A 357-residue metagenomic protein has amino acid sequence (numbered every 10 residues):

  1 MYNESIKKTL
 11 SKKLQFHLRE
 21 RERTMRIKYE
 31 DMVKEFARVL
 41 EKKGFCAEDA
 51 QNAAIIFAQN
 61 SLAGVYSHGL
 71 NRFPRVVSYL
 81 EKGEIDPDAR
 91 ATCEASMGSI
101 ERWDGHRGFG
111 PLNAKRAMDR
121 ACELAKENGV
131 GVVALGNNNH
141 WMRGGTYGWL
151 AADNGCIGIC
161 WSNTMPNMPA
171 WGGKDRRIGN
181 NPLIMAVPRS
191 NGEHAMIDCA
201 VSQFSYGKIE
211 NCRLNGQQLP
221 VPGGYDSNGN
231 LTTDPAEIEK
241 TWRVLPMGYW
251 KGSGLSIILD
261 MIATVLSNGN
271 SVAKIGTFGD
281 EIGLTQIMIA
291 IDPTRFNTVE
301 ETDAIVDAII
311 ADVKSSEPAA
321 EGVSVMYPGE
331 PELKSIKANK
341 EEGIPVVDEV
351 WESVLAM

Functional and structural regions predicted by a protein language model:
K7-K8, K12-T24: Short, Lys/Arg-enriched N-terminal segments with co-localized hydrophobic residues within the first ~10-30 amino acids
M25-I27, K34-N52, A58, Y66-E84 (+3 more regions): Acidic, glycine/proline-rich low-complexity segments that act as flexible tails and inter-domain linkers
R26-I27, M32, K42, L266 (+1 more regions): Catalytic-core signal marking the mid-to-C-terminal active-site face
G69-C122: Active-site cofactor/substrate anionic-group-binding motifs, chiefly glycine- and Lys/Arg-rich phosphate-binding loops
I100-S190: A generic, well-ordered mixed alpha/beta core segment in the N-terminal half of proteins
M168-A236: Phosphate/diphosphate-binding glycine-rich loops and adjacent basic-rich segments that engage nucleotide
Y206-N268, G279-E281: Small-residue-enriched flexible segments
